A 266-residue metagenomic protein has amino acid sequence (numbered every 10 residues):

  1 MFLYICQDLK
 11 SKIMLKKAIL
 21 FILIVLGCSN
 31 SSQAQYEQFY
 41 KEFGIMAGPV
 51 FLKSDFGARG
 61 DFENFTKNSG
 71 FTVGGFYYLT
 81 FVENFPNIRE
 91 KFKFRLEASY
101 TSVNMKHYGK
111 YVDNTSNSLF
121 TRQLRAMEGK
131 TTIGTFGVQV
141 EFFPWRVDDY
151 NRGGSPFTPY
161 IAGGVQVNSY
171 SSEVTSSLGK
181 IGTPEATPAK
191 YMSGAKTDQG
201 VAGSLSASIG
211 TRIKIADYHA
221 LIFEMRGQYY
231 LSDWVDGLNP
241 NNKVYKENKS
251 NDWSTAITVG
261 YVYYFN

Functional and structural regions predicted by a protein language model:
M1-F39, M46, Y263-F265: Bacterial Sec-dependent N-terminal signal peptides
A34-E83, V262-N266: Short glycine/proline- and aromatic-enriched beta-strand/turn motifs that initiate or cap beta-hairpins
A34-F39, T80-F92, R146-F157, I215-H219 (+1 more regions): Short loop/turn motifs that connect adjacent beta-strands in outer-membrane beta-barrel proteins
Q38, S54-F56, A207-N266: Predominantly the C-terminal beta-signal and adjacent terminal strand-loop region of outer-membrane beta-barrel
E42-G44, K93-R95, Y160-A162, A220-I222 (+1 more regions): Residue-level detector of the transmembrane beta-barrel scaffold of outer-membrane proteins
I45-P49, V73-L79, V138-F142, G163-V167 (+3 more regions): Residues on the lipid-exposed face of transmembrane beta-strands in outer-membrane beta-barrel proteins
A47-K53, A98-N104, P144, V165-S171 (+2 more regions): Transmembrane beta-strands of outer-membrane beta-barrel pores
F56-T66, V103-T135, S169-A202, W234-A256: Extracellular/periplasm-exposed beta-strand and loop segments of Gram-negative cell-envelope proteins, dominated by
